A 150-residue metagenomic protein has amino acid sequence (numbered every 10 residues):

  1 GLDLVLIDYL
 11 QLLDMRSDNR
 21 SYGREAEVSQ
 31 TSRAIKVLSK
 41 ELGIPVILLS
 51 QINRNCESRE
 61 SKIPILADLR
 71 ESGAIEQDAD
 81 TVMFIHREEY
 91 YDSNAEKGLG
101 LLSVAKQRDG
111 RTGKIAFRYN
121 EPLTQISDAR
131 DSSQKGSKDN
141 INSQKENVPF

Functional and structural regions predicted by a protein language model:
G1-L2, N19, R33-G43, R54-F150: C-terminal regions of RecA-like/P-loop NTPase motor modules
L2-L48: Helical hairpin unit composed of two closely spaced alpha helices linked by a short loop
